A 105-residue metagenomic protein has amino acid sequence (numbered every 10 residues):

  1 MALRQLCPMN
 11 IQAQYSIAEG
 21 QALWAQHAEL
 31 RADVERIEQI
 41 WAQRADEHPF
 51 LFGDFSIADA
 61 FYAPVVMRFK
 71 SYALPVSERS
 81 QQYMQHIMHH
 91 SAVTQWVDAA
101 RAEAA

Functional and structural regions predicted by a protein language model:
M1-A2, R36, A63, Q82 (+1 more regions): Alpha-helical scaffold segments in carbohydrate-active enzymes
M1-E47, S71: Conserved C-terminal alpha-helical bundle
H27, S56, S77: Residue-level signal for threonine
R44, F61-Y62, S80: N-terminal alpha-helical segment
E47-H48, A105: Long, charge-rich low-complexity segments
F50-L74, I87, V97: GST superfamily/GST-like fold recognition
R79-A105: Long hydrophobic alpha-helical segments typical of transmembrane helices together with their membrane-interfacial
